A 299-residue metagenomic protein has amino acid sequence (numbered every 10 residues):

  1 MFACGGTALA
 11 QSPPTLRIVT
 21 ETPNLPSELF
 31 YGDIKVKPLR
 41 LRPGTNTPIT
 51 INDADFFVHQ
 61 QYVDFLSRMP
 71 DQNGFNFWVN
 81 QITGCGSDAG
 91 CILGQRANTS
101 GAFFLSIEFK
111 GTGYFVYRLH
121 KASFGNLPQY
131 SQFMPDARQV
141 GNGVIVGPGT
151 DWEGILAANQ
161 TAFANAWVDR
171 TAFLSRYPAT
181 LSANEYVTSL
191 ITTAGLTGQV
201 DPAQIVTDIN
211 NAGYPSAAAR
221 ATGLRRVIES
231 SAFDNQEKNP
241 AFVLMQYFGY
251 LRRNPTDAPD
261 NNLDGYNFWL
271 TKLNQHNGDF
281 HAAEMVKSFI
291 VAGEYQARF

Functional and structural regions predicted by a protein language model:
F2-L9: C-terminal segment of classical bacterial N-terminal signal peptides
L9-F299: Composition-driven recognition of low-complexity segments enriched in small/aliphatic/hydroxylated residues
